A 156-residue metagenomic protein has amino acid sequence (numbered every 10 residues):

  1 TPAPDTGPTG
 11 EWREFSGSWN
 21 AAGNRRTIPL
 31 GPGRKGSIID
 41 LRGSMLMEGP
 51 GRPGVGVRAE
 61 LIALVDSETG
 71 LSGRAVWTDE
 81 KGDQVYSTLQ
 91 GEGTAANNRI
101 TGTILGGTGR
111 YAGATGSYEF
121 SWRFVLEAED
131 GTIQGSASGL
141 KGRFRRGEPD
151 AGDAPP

Functional and structural regions predicted by a protein language model:
P2-P156: Beta-strand-enriched cores of mature, soluble protein domains
